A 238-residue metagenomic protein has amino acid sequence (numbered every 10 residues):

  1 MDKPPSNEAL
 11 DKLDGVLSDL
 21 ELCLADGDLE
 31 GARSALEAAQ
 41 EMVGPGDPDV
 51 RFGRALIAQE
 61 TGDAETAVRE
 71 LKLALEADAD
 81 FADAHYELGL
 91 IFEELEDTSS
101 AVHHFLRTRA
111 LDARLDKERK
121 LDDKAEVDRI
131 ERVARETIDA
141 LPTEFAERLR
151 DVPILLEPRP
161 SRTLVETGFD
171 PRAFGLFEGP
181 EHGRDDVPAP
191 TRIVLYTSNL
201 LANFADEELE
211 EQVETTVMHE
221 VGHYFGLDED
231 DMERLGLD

Functional and structural regions predicted by a protein language model:
A39-Q40, L73-A74, T108: Canonical positions in the second alpha-helix
M42-V43, A77, E94, L111 (+1 more regions): Structural marker of alpha-solenoid helical repeat scaffolds
V50, A84, K117-E118: TPR alpha-solenoid repeat register
L176-E214, Y224-D238: Active-site scaffold of zinc-dependent metalloenzymes
